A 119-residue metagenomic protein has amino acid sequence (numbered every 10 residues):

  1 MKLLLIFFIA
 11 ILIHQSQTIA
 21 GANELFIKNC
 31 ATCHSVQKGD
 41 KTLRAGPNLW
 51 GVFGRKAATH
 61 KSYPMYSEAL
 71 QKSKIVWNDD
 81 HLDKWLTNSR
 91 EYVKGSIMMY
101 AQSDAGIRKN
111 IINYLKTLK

Functional and structural regions predicted by a protein language model:
L4-I13: Sec-dependent N-terminal signal peptides
L12-A20: Sec/Tat signal peptide C-region and signal peptidase I cleavage site
I19-D40, L49: Sequence/structural segment immediately N-terminal to covalent heme-attachment motifs in c-type and related
G46-F53: Short cysteine/histidine-rich metal-coordination sites, predominantly Zn2+-binding motifs
R55-A58, Y92: Active-site/binding-pocket entry motifs
T59-V76: Short Fe-S-cluster ligation motifs
V76-K119: C-terminal capping alpha-helices of c-type cytochrome domains
